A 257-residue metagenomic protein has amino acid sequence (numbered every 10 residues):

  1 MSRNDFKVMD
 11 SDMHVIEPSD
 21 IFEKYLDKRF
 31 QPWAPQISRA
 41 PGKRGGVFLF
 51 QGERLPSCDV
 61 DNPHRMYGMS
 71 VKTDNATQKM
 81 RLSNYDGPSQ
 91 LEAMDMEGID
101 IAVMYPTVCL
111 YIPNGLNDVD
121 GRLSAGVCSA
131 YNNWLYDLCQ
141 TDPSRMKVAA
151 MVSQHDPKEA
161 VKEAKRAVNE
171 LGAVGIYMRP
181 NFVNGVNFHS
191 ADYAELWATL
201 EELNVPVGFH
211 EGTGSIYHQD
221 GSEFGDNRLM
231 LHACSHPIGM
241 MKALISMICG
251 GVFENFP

Functional and structural regions predicted by a protein language model:
M1-P257: Helix-coil boundary/capping segments in enzymes
